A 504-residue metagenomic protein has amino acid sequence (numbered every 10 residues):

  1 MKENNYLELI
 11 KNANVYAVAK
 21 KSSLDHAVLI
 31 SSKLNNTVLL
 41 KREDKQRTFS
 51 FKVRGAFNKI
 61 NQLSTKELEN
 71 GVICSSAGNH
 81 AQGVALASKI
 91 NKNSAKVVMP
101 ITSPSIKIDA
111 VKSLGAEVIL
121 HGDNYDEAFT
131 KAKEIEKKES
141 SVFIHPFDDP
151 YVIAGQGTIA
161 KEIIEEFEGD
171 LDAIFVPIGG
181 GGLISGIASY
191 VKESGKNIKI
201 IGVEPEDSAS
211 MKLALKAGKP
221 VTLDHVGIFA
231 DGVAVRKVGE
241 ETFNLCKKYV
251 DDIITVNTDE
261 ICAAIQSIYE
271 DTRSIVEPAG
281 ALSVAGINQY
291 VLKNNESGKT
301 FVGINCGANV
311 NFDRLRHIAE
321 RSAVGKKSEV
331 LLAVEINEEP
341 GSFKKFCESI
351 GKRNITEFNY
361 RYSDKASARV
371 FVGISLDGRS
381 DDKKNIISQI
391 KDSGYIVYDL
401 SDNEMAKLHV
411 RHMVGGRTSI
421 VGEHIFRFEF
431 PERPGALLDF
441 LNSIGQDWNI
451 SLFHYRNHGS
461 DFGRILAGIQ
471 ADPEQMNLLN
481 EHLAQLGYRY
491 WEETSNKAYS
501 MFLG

Functional and structural regions predicted by a protein language model:
M1-A436, F440-G504: PLP-dependent amino-acid enzyme catalytic core
